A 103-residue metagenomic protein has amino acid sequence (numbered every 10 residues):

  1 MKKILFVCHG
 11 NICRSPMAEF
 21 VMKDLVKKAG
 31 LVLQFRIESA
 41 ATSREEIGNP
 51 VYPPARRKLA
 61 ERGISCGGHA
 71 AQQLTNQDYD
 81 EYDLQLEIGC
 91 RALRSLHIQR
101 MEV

Functional and structural regions predicted by a protein language model:
M1-Y82: Conserved active-site segments centered on acidic
Q72-V103: Glycine/proline-rich loop-helix segments at beta-alpha junctions forming the active-site rim of enzyme cores
